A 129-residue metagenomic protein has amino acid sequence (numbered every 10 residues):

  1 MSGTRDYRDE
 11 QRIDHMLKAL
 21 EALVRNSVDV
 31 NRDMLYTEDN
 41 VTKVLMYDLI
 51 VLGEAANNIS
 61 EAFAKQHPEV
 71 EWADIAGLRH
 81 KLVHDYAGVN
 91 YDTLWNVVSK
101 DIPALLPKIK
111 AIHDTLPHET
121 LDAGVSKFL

Functional and structural regions predicted by a protein language model:
M1-L129: Solvent-exposed interaction patches of small proteins and small membrane subunits
